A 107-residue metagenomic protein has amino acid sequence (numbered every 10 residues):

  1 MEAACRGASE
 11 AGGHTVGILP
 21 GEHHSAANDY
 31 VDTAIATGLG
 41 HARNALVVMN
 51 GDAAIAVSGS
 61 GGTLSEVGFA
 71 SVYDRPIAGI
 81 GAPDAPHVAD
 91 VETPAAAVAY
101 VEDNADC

Functional and structural regions predicted by a protein language model:
M1-Y73, G79-A85: Acidic/glycine-enriched connector segments
M49-A54, V91-C107: A charged, well-structured terminal subsegment
